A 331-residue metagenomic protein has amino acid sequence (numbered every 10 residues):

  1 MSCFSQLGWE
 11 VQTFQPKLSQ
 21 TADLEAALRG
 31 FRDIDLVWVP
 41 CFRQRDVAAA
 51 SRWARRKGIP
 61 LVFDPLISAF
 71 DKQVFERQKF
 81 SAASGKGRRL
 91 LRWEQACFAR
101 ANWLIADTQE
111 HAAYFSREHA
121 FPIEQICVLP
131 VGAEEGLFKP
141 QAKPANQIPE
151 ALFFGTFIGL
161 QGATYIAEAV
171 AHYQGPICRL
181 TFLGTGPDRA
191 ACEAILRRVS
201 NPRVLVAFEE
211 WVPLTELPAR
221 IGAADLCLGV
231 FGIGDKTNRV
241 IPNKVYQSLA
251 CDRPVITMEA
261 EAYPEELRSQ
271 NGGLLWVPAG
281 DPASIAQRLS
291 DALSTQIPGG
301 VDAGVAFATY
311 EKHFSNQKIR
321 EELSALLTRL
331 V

Functional and structural regions predicted by a protein language model:
R56, S84-L104: Membrane-proximal helix-turn-helix segments that form the acceptor-binding/catalytic region of lipid-linked
F63-R92: Acceptor-binding helix/loop patch of EC 2.4 sugar-transfer enzymes, predominantly nucleotide-sugar-dependent
D71, Q161, W211-R220, C227-Q247 (+1 more regions): Nucleotide-sugar-dependent
E110, G132: Carbohydrate-associated surface elements
P144-V170, T181: Conserved donor-binding/catalytic core segment of Leloir-type glycosyltransferases
A190-A219, W276: Nucleotide-activated donor-binding/catalytic signature segment of Leloir-type glycosyltransferases, i.e., the conserved
S269-Q270, L274-A283, D291-I297: Conserved acidic donor-binding segment of nucleotide-sugar-dependent glycosyltransferases
S294-T328: A charged, aromatic-enriched C-terminal amphipathic alpha-helix characteristic of glycosyltransferases across folds
